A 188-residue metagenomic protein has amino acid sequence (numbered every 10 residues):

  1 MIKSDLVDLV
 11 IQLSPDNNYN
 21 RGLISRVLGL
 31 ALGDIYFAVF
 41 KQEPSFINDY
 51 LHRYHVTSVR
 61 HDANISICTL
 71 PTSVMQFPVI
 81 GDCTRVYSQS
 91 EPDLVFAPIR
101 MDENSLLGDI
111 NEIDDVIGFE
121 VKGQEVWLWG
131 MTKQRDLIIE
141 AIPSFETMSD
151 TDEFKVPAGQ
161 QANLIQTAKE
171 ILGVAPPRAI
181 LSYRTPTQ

Functional and structural regions predicted by a protein language model:
M1-Q188: Glycine-enriched, solvent-exposed interface loops adjoining structured elements
